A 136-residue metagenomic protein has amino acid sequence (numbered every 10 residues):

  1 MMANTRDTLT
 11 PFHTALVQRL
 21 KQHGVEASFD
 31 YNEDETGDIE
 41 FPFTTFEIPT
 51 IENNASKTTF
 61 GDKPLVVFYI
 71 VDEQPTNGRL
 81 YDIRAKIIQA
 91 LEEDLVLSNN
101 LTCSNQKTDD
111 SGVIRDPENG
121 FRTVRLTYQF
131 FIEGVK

Functional and structural regions predicted by a protein language model:
M1-R19, P49-K63, L101-K136: Short, charged interaction patches at domain edges and termini
M1-T58, D82-A85, Q89, D94-S98: Small/polar-rich, solvent-exposed N-terminal microdomains that initiate assembly or binding
F46, D62-K63, D72-E73: Short, charged/polar low-complexity linear motifs in solvent-exposed/disordered segments
V66-F68: A short acidic-to-branched-hydrophobic micro-motif
I70-Q74, F130-I132: Short beta-strand-to-loop capping motifs
P75-D82: Short, conserved charged micro-motifs
